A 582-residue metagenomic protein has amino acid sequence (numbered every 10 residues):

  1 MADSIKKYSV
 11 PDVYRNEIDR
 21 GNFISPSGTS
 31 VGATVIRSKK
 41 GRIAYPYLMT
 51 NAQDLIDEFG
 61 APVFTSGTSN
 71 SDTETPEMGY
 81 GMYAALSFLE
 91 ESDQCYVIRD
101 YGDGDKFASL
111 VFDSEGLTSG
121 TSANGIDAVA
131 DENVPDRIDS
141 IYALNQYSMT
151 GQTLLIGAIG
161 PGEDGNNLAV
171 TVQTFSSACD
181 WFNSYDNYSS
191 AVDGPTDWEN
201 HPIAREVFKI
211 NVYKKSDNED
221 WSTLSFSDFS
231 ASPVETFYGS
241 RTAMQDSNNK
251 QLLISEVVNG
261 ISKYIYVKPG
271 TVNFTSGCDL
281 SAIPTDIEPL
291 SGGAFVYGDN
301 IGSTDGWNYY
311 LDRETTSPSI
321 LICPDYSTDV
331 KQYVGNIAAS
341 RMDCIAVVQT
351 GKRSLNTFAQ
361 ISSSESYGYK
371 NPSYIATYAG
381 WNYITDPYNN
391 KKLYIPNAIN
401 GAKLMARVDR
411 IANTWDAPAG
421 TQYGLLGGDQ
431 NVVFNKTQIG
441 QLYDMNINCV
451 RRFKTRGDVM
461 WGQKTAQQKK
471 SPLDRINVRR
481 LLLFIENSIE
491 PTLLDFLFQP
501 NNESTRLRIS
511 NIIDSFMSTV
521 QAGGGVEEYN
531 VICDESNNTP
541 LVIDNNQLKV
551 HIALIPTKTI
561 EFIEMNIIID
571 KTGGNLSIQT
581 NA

Functional and structural regions predicted by a protein language model:
M1-S122, L154, K215, F295 (+1 more regions): Structured, hydrophobic secondary-structure cores that serve as assembly/anchoring elements
Y8-S9, N22, L168-V170, N211 (+6 more regions): Residue-level detector of intrinsically disordered/flexible regions characterized by low predicted structural confidence
L55-F59, S71-T73, L86, D100-K106 (+3 more regions): Extended, beta-strand-rich, solvent-exposed assembly scaffolds of outer structural proteins
F112, S119, Q146, I156 (+4 more regions): Generic detector of low-complexity/intrinsically disordered segments and short hydrophobic N-terminal stretches
R241-Y264, I578-A582: Short, surface-exposed secondary-structure junctions/capping segments
S255-S303: Long, low-complexity, polar/charged, intrinsically disordered or flexibly structured peripheral segments
